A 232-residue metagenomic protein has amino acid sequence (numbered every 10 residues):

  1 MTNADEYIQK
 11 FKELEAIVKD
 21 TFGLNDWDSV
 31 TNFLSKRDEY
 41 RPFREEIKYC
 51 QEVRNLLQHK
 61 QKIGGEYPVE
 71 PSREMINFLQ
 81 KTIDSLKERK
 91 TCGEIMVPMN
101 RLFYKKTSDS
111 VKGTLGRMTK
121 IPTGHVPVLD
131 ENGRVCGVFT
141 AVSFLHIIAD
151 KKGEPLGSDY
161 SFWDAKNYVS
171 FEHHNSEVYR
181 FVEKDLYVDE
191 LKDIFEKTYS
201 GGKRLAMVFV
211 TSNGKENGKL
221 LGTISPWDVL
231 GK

Functional and structural regions predicted by a protein language model:
M1-F11, Y40-I47: Amphipathic, non-membrane alpha-helical segments in soluble helical-bundle scaffolds
N3-D26: Hydrophobic alpha-helical packing segments in soluble, helical-rich domains
D20-P42: Short, charged amphipathic alpha-helical segments flanked by flexible coils
S35-K90: Charge-enriched, short contiguous segments at helix-coil
E52-E66, E70, E74, T119-D159: Acidic (E/D-rich), amphipathic helical modules within compact regulatory domains
K81-R101, T140-A206, P226-K232: Tandem CBS (Bateman) regulatory domains
R89-G124, L129-E131, A141-L145: Surface-exposed beta-loop interaction hotspot
M118-I121, V126-F144, F195, Y199-D228: A glycine-centered beta-loop-beta connector
